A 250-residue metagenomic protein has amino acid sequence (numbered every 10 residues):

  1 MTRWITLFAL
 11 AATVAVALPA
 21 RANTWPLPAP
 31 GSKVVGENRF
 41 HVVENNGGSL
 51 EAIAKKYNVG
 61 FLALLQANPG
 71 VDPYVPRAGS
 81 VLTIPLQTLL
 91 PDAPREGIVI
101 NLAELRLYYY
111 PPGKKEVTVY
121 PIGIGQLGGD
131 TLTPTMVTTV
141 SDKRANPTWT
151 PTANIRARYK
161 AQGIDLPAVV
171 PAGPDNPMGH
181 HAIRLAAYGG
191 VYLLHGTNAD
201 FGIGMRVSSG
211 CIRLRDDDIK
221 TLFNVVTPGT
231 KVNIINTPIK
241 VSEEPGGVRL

Functional and structural regions predicted by a protein language model:
M1-W4: Positively charged n-region of N-terminal signal peptides that target proteins for export
L7-V16: Bacterial N-terminal signal peptides
V16-T24: Sec/Tat signal peptide C-region and signal peptidase I cleavage site
T24-V59: Primarily a LysM-type cell-wall glycan-binding module
N45-V75, E116-V119: LysM (lysin motif) carbohydrate-binding repeats in extracellular/periplasmic proteins that recognize
R77-L82, G229-V232: Loop/turn positions that initiate beta-strands
T88-N198, N224: Gly/Pro-biased beta-strand-loop elements
T237-L250: Low-complexity, Gly/Ser/Thr/Pro-rich intrinsically disordered linker/tail segments
